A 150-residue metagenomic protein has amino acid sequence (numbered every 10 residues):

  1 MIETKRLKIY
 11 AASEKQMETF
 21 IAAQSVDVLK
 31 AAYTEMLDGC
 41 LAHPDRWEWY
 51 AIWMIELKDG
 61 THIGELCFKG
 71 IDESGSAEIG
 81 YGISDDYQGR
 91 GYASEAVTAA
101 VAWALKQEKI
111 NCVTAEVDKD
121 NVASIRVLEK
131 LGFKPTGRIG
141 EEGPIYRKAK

Functional and structural regions predicted by a protein language model:
M1-E78, I83-D86, A99-W103, Q107 (+2 more regions): GNAT-family acyltransferases
G91-S94: Glycine-rich acyl-CoA binding loop
Q107-E116: Conserved GNAT acetyl-CoA-binding A-motif
A115-I125: Conserved beta-strand-loop-alpha-helix junction that forms the acyl-donor binding cleft
L128: Conserved active-site tyrosine of GNAT-family acetyltransferases
